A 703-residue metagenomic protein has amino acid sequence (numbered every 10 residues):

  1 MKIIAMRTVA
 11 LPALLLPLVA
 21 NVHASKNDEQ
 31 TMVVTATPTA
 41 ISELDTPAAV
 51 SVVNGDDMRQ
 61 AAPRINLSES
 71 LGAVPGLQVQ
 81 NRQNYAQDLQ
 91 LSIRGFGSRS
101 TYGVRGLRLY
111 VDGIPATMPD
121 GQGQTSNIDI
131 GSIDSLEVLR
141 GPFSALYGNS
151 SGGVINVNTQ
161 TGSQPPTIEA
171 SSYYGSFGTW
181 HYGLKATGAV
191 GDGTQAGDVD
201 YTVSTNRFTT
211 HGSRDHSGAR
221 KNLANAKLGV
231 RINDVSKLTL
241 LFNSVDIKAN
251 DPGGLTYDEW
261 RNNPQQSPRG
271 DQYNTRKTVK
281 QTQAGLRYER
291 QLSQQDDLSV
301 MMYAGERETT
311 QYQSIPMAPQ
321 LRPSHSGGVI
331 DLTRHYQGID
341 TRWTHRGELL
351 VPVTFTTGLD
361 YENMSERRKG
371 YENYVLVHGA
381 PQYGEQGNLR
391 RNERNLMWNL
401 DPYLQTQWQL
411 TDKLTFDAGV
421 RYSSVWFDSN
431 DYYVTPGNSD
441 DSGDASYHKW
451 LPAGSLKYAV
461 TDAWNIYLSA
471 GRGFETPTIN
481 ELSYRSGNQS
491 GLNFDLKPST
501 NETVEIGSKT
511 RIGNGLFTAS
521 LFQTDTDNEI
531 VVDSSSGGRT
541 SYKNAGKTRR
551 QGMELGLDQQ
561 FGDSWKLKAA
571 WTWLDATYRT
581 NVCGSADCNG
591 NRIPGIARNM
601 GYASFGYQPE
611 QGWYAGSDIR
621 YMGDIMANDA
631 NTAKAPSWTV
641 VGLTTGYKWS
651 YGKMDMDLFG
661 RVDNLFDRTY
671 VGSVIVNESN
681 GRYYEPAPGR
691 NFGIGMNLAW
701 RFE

Functional and structural regions predicted by a protein language model:
L107, I114-R140: Short acidic/polar hinge/loop motifs at secondary-structure boundaries that mediate gating or recognition
I128-S171: A beta-strand signature from Gram-negative outer-membrane beta-barrel systems, especially the internal plug domain
T167, Y174-T209, R214-P252, R276-S293 (+4 more regions): Transmembrane beta-barrel wall of Gram-negative outer-membrane proteins
T187, N243, L468, V504 (+2 more regions): Conserved C-terminal beta-signal and adjacent last beta-strands/turns of outer-membrane beta-barrel proteins
T194, R287-E289, D297-I315, A459 (+3 more regions): Membrane-embedded beta-barrel scaffold of Gram-negative outer-membrane proteins
K237-N243, T278-V434, A459, R511 (+3 more regions): Face-selective signature of the C-terminal outer-membrane beta-barrel domain
K248-N262, S365-E372, W426-Y433, D444 (+6 more regions): Surface-exposed extracellular loop regions of Gram-negative outer-membrane beta-barrel proteins, predominantly
W343-R346, T411-D412, F416, S424 (+4 more regions): Gram-negative outer-membrane beta-barrel transporters
